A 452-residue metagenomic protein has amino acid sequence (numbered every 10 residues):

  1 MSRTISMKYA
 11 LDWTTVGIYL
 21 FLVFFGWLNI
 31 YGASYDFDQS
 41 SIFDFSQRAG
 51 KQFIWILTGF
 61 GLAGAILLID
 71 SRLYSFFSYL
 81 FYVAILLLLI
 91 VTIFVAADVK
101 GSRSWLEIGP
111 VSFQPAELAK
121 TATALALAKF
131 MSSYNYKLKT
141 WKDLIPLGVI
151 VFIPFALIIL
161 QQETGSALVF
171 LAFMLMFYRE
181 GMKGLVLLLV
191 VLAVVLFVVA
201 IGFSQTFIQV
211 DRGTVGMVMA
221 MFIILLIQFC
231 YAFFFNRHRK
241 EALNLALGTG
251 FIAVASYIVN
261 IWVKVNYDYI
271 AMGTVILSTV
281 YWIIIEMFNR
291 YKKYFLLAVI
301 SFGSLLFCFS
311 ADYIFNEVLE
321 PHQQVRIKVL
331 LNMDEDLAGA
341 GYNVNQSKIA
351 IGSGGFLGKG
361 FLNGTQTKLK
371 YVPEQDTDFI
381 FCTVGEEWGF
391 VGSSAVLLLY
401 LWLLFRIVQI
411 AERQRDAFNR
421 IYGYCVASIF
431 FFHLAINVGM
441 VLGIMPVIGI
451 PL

Functional and structural regions predicted by a protein language model:
M1-Y9: Short, Lys/Arg-rich, polar N-terminal cytosolic tail immediately upstream of the first transmembrane signal-anchor
L11-F21, Y79-I85, I349-K359: Alpha-helical transmembrane segments of integral membrane proteins, especially early/N-terminal helices
I18-G32, D38, I42-A338, G385-M440: Hydrophobic alpha-helical transmembrane segments of multi-pass inner membrane proteins, especially in bacterial systems
E107-G109, L362-Q366, G449: Short linear capping/connector segments at secondary-structure termini
L226-F229, G443-L452: Transmembrane alpha-helices of multi-pass inner-membrane enzymes
R326-I380, W388-S393: TM-adjacent membrane-interface loops and short helices in multi-pass inner/ER membrane proteins
